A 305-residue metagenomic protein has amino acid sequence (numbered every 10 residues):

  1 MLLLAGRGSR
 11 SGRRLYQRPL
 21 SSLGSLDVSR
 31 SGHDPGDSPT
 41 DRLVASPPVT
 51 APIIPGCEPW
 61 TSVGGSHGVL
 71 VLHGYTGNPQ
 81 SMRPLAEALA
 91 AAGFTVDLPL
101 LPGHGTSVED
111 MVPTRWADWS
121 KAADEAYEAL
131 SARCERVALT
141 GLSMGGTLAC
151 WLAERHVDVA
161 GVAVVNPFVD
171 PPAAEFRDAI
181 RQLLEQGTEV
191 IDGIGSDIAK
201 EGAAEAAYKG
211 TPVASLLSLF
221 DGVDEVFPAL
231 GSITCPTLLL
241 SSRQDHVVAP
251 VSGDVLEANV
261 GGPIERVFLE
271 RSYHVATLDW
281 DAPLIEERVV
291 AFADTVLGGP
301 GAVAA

Functional and structural regions predicted by a protein language model:
A90-V108: Conserved alpha/beta-hydrolase
G141-G145, A149: Gly/Ala-rich beta-loop-alpha elbow adjacent to hydrolase catalytic centers
A163-P172: Active-site nucleophile loop of the alpha/beta-hydrolase fold
P212-A229: Active-site nucleophile elbow and catalytic-triad environment of alpha/beta-hydrolase enzymes
I233, L239-S241, D245: Short beta-strand/loop motif that positions the catalytic acidic residue of the alpha/beta-hydrolase fold
C235, A249-A258: Short alpha-helix in the alpha/beta-hydrolase fold that links the catalytic acid
N259-V275: Catalytic histidine neighborhood in serine/cysteine hydrolases with alpha/beta-hydrolase-type architecture
R271-A305: Catalytic active-site module of serine/aspartate enzymes centered on a nucleophile-bearing elbow/loop
